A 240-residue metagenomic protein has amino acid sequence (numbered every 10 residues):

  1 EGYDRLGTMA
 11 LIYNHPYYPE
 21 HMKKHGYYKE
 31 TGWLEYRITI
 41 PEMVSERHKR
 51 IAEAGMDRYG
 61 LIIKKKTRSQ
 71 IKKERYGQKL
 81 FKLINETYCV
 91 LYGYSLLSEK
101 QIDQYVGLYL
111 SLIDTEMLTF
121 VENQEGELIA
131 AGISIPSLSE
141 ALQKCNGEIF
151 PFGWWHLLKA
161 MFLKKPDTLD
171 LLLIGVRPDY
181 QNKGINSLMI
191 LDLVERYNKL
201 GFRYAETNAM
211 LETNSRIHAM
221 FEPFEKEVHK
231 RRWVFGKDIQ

Functional and structural regions predicted by a protein language model:
E1-K65, W233-I239: Acyl-donor-binding surface of acyltransferase catalytic domains
D4-R5, P136, I174-P178, Q240: Long, contiguous binding/interaction regions
L6-T8, T168-L169, Y197-L211: Conserved GNAT acetyl-CoA-binding A-motif
M22, Y197, M220-F221: Conserved active-site tyrosine of GNAT-family acetyltransferases
K65-V176, L191: A conserved beta-strand-loop-helix scaffold within acyl/acetyltransferase catalytic domains
Q143-K144, I174, A219-E222, H229-I239: Alpha-helical subdomain
T168, L172-V176, Q181-E195, P223: Conserved acetyl-CoA-binding loop-helix of GNAT-fold acetyltransferases
